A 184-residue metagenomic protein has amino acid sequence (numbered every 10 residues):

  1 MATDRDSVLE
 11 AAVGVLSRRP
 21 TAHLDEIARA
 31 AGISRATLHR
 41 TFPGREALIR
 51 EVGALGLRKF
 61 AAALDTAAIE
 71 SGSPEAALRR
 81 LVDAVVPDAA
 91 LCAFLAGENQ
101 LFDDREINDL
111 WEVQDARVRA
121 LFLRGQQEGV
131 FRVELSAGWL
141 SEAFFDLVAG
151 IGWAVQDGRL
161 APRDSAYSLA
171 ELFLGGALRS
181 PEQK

Functional and structural regions predicted by a protein language model:
A2-R29: Short, amphipathic alpha-helix enriched in basic
R18-T21, H39-R50: HTH DNA-binding helix-turn interface
E26, E46-A47, A76: Residue-level preference for short helical/loop micro-motifs built around acidic side chains
A36: Key DNA-contact positions within bacterial/archaeal DNA-binding proteins
E51, R58, A62-L91, F102-D103: Hydrophobic alpha-helical connector segments
G53, L57, I107-D115: Amphipathic, non-transmembrane alpha-helical scaffold segments
A96-Q100, R105-N108, E112, Q127-L172 (+1 more regions): Hydrophobic/aromatic-rich alpha-helical bundle segments in the mid-to-C-terminal region
